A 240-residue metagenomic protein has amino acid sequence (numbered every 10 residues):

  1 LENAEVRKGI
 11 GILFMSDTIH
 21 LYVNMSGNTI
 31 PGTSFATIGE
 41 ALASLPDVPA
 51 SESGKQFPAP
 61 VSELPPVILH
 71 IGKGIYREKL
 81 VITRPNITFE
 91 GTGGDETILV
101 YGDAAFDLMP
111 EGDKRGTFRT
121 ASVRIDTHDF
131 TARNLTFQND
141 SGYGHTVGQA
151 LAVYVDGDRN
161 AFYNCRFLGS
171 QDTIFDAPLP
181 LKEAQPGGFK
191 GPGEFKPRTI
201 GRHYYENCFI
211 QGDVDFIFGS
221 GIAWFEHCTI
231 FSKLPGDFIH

Functional and structural regions predicted by a protein language model:
S16-H240: Sequence-level preference for short, compositionally simple segments enriched in small aliphatic or small polar residues
